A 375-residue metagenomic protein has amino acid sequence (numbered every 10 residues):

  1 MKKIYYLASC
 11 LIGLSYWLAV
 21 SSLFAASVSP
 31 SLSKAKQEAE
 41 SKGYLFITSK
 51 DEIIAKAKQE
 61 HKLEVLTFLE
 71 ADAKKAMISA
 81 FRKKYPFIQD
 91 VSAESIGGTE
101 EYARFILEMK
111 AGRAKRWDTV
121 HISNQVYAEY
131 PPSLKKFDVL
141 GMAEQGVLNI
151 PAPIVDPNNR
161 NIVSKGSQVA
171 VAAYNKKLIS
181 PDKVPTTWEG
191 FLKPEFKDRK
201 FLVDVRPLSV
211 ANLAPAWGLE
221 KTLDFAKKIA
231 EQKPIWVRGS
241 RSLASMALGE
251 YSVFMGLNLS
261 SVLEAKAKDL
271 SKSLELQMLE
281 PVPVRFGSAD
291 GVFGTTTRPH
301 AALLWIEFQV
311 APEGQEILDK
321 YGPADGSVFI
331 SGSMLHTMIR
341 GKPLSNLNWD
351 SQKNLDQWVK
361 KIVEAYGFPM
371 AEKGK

Functional and structural regions predicted by a protein language model:
S29-S33, F46-E64, F68-Q89, E264: Short, polar/charged alpha-helical segment
E64-S79, V91-L107, R113-Y251: Extracytoplasmic ligand-binding site segments that recognize negatively charged/polar headgroups
M77, K221, F225-K228, S288 (+2 more regions): Short amphipathic alpha-helical coupling segments at ligand-binding clamshell hinges and other catalytic/signaling
V126-Y130, S252-S273: A ligand-binding cleft/hinge motif common to bilobed small-molecule-binding domains
K136-G146, N161-V163, K266-V284, F293-T295: Short beta-strand->loop
A173-L178, A214-A216, R285-A301, I317-K320: A bilobed periplasmic-binding-protein/Venus flytrap-type ligand-binding module shared by bacterial periplasmic
F196-V205, F308-S333: Periplasmic-binding protein-like
S331-K375: Extracellular/periplasmic bilobal clamshell ligand-binding domains
